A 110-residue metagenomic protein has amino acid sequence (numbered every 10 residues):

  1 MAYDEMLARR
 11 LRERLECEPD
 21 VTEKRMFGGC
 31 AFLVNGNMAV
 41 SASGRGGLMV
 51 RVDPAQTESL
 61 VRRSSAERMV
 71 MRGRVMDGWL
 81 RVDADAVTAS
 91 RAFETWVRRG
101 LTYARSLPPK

Functional and structural regions predicted by a protein language model:
M1-K110: Charge-dense, helix-prone N-terminal extensions
